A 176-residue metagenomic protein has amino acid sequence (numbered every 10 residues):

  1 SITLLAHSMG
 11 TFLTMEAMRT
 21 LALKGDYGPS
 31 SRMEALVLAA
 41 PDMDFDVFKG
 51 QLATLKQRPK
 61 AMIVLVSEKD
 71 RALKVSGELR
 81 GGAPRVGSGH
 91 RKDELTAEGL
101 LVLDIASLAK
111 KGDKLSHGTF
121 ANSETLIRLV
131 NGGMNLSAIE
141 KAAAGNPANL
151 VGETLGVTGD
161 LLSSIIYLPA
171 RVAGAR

Functional and structural regions predicted by a protein language model:
S1-I2, M18-R176: Lipolytic serine-hydrolase domain surface
A6-G10, T14: Gly/Ala-rich beta-loop-alpha elbow adjacent to hydrolase catalytic centers
